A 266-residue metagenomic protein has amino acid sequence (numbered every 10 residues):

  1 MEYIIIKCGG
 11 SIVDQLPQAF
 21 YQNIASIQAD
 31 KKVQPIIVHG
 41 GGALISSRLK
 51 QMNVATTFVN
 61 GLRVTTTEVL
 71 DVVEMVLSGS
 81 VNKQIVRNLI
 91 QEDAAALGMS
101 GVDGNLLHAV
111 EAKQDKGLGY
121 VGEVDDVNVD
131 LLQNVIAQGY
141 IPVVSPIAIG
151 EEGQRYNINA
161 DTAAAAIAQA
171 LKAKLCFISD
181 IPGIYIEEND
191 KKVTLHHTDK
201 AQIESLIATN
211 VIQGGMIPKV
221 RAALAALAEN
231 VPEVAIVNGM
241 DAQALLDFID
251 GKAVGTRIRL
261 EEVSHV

Functional and structural regions predicted by a protein language model:
M1-V266: C-terminal catalytic "cap/lid" subdomain
